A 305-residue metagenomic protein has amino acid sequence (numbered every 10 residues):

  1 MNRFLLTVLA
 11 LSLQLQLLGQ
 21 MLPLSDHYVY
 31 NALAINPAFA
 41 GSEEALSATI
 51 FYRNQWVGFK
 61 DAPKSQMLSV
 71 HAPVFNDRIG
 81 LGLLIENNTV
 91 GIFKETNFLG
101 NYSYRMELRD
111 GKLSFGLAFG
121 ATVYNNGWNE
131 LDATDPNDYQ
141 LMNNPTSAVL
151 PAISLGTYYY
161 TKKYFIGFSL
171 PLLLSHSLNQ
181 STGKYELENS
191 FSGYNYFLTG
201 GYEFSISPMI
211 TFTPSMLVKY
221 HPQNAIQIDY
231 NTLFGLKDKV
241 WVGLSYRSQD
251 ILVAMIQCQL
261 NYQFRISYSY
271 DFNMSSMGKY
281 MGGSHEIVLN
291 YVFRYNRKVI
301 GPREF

Functional and structural regions predicted by a protein language model:
M1, G19-Q20: Absolute protein N-terminus
M1-F4, L108-R109: Positively charged n-region of N-terminal signal peptides that target proteins for export
F4-L13: Sec-dependent N-terminal signal peptides
L15-L17: Cationic, low-complexity basic patches in intrinsically disordered or flexible, solvent-exposed regions
Q20-F305: Subset of outer-membrane beta-barrel
